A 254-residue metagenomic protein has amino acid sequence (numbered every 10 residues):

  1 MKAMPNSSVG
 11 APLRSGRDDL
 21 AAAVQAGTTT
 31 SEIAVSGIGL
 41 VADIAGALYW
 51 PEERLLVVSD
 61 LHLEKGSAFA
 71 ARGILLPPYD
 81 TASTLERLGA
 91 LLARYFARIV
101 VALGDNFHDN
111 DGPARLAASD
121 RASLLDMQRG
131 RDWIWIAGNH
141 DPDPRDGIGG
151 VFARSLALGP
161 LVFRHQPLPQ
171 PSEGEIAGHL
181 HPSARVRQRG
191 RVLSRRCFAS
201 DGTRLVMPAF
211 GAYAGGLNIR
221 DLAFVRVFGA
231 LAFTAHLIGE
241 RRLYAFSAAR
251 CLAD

Functional and structural regions predicted by a protein language model:
M1-D254: Extended recognition/assembly regions associated with phosphoester-bond processing machinery
